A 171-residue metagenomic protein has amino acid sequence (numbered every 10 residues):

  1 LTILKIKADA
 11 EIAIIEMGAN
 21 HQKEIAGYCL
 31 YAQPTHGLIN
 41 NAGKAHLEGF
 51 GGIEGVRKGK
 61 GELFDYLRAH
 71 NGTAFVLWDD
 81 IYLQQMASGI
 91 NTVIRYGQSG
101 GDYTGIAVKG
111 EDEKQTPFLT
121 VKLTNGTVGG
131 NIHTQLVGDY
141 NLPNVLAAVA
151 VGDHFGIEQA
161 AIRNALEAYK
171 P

Functional and structural regions predicted by a protein language model:
L1-A13: P-loop NTPase switch/communication element
L1-L4, L30, D153: Short, well-ordered alpha-helices that flank and scaffold nucleotide-derived cofactor binding pockets
T2, E24-G27, G59: Alpha-helical scaffold elements adjacent to nucleotide-binding pockets in ATP/GTP-utilizing enzyme cores
E11-Q22: Switch II (G3) loop of P-loop NTPases
N20-A32: Switch II of P-loop NTPase G domains
T35-P171: Acidic, Mg2+-coordinating active-site environments of NTP-dependent enzymes
